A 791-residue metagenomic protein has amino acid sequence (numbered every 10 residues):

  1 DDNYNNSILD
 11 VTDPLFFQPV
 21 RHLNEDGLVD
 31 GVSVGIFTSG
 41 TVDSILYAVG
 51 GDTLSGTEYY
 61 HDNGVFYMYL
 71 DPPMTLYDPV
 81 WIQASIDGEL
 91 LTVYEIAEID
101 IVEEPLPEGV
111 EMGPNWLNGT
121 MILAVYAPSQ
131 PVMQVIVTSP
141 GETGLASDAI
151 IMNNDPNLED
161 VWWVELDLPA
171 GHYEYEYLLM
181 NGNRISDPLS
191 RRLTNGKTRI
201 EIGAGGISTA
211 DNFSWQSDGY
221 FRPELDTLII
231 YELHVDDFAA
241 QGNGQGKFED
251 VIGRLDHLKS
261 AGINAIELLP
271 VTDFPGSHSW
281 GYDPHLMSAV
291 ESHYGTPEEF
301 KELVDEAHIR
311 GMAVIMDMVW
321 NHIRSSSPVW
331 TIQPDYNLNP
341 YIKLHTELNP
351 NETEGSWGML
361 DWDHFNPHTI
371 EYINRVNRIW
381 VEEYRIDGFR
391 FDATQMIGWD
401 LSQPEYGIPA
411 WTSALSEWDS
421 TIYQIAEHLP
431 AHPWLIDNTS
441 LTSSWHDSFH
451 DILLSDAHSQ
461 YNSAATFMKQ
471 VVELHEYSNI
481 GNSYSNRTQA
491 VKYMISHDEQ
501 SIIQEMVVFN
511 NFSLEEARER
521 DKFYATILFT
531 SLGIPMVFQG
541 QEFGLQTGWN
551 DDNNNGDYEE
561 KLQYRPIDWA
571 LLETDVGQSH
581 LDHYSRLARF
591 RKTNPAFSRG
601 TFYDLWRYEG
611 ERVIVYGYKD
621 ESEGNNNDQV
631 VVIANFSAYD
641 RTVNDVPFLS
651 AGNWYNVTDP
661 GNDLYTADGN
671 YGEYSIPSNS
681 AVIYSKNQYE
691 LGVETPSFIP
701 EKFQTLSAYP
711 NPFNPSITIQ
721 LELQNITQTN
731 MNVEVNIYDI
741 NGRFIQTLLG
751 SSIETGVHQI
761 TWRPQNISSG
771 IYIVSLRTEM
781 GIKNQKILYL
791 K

Functional and structural regions predicted by a protein language model:
N3-P14, Y69-L123, G144, I151-E232 (+4 more regions): The feature marks proteins involved in alpha-glucan
R21-D30, N115-L117, Y709-P715: Short, solvent-exposed loop/linker segments at the N-terminal edge of repeated beta-sheet extracellular domains
D30-V34, G119-L123, P715-I719: Structural beta-strand segments of beta-rich domains
T38-D43, Y126-M133, A170, F648-G652 (+1 more regions): Short proline/glycine-enriched turn/loop motifs at strand-loop junctions of beta-rich domains
N153, Y282, H308-M312, E382 (+6 more regions): Active-site-proximal helices and loops of the catalytic beta/alpha 8
T194-K197, Q216-L225, H234-R385, A393-D419 (+1 more regions): Substrate-binding/active-site clefts of carbohydrate-active enzymes
A667-L691: C-terminal beta-strand-rich structural cap/linker in extracellular carbohydrate-active enzymes
S697-Y709, F713-K791: C-terminal outer-membrane/trafficking sorting elements
